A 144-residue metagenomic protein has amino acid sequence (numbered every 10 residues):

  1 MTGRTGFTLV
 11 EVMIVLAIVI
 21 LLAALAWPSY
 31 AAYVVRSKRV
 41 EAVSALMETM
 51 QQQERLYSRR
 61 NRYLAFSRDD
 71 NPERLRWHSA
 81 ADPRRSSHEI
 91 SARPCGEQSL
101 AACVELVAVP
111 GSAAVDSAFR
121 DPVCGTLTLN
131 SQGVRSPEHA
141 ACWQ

Functional and structural regions predicted by a protein language model:
M1-Y33: N-terminal single-pass transmembrane signal-anchor helix
R4, Y33-V40, S44, S99 (+1 more regions): Residues at secondary-structure transition points
F7, Y30-Y33, Y57, Y63 (+1 more regions): Aromatic side chains
V35-R62: Membrane-proximal N-terminal amphipathic helix
R59-Q144: Periplasmic/extracellular, small/polar-rich flexible segments of pilin-like filament-forming proteins
